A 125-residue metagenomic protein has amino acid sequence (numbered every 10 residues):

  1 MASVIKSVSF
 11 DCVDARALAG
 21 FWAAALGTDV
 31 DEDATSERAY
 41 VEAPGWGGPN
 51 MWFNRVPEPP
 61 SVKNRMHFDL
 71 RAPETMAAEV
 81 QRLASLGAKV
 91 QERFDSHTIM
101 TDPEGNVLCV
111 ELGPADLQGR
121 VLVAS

Functional and structural regions predicted by a protein language model:
M1-A34, E42-E92, T101-S125: Glyoxalase I/VOC metalloenzyme domain signal
R38: A ligand-binding cleft/hinge motif common to bilobed small-molecule-binding domains
D95-H97: Short loop/turn microsegments at loop-to-beta-strand junctions
